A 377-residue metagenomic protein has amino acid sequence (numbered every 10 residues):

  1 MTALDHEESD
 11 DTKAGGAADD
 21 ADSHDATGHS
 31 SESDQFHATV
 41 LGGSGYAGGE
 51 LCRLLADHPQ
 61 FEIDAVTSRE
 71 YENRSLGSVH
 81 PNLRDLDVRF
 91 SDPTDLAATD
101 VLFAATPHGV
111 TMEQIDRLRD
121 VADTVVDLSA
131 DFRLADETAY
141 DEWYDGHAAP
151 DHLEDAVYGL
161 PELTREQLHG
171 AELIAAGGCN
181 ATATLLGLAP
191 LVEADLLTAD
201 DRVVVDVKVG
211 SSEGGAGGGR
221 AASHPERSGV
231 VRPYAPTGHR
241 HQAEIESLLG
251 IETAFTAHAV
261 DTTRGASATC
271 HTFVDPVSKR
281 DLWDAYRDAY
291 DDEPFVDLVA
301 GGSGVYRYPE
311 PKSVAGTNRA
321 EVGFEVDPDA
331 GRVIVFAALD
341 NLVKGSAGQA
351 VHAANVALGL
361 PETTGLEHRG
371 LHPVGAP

Functional and structural regions predicted by a protein language model:
T2-R227, Y234, V326-P328, R369-P377: N-terminal Rossmann-like NAD(P) cofactor-binding subdomain of oxidoreductases, focused on the glycine-rich
T39-L41, L173-A175, T269-H271, V335-A338: Short glycine-rich or small-residue beta-strand-to-loop segments that form or flank ligand, phosphate, metal/Fe-S
G42, Y46, D155, C179-L186 (+6 more regions): Conserved active-site and cofactor/substrate-binding residues in soluble primary-metabolism enzymes
C52, L185-V192, Q242-E246, W283 (+3 more regions): Predominant activation on well-ordered alpha-helical scaffold segments within soluble catalytic domains
L54, H58, A194, L248 (+2 more regions): Change "in soluble alpha/beta enzymes" to "in soluble alpha/beta proteins
E62-L96, D201-D206, S211-V335: C-terminal substrate-binding/catalytic lobe of Rossmann-fold NAD(P)-dependent oxidoreductases
D291, S313-P377: C-terminal helical cap and adjacent loop that interface with cofactors, partners, or active-site loops
